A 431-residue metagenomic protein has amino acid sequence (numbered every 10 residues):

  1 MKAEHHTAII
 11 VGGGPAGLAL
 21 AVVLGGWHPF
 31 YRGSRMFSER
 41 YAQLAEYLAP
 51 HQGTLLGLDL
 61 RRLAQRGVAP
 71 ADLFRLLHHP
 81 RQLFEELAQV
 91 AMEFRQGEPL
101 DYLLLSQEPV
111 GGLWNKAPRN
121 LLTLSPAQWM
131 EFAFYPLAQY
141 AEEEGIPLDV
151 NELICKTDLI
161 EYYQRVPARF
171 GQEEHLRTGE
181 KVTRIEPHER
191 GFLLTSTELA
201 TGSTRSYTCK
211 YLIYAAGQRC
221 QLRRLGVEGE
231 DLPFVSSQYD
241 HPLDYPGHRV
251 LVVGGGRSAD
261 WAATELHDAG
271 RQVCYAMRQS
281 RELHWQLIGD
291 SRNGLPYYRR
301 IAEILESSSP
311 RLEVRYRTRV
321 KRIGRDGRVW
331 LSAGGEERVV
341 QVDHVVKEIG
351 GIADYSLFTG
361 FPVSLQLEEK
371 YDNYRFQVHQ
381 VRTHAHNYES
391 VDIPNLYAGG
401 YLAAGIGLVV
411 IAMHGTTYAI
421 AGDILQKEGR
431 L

Functional and structural regions predicted by a protein language model:
A3-F37, D59-L103, L251-D268: N-terminal Rossmann-like FAD-binding beta1-loop-alpha1 element of flavoenzymes
G13-P15, D392-L431: A conserved FAD-binding loop/helix module that cradles the flavin
A21-G33, H267-S280, I411-L431: Internal hydrophobic alpha-helix adjacent to the cofactor/substrate pocket in enzyme cavities
R35-P80, R95-Y162, A276, S280-L283 (+1 more regions): Glycine-rich active-site loop/strand segments that organize a redox cofactor
E143-C220, K321-S332, Q341-V346, G350-A353: Feature captures the FAD/FMN-dependent oxidoreductase FAD-binding
C155, Y214-A269, V273, E369-H386: Glycine-rich dinucleotide-binding loop and its adjacent helix/turn
D231-P246, E348-L408: FAD-site-proximal beta/loop scaffold in flavoenzymes
D268-Y371: A Rossmann-like FAD-binding core segment of flavoenzymes
